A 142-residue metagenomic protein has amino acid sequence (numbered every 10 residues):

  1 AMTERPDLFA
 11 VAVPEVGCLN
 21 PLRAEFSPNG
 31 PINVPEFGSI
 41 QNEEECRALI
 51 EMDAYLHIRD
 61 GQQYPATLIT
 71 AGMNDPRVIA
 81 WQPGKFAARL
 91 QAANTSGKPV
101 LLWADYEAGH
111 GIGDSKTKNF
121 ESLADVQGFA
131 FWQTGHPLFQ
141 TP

Functional and structural regions predicted by a protein language model:
A1-P142: Active-site-proximal cap/loop segments of hydrolase catalytic domains
